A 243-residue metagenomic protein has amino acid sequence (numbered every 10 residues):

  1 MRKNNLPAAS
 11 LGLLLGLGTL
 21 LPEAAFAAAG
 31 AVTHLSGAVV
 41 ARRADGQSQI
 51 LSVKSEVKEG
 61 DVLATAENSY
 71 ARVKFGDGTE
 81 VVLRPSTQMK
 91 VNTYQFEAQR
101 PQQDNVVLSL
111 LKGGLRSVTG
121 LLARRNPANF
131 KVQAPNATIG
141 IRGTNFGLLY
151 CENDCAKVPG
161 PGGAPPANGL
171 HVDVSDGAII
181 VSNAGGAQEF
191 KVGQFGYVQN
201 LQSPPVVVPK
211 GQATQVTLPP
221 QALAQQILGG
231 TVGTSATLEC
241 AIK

Functional and structural regions predicted by a protein language model:
M1-A27, Q49-S52, G76, R84 (+4 more regions): C-terminal interaction modules
A27-G46: Short N-terminal segments immediately surrounding and downstream of signal-peptide cleavage
Q49-T87: N-terminal, post-signal-peptide region of Sec/Tat-exported proteins
N68-A71, M89, R116, N145-G147 (+1 more regions): Histidine-centered metal-chelating micro-motifs
